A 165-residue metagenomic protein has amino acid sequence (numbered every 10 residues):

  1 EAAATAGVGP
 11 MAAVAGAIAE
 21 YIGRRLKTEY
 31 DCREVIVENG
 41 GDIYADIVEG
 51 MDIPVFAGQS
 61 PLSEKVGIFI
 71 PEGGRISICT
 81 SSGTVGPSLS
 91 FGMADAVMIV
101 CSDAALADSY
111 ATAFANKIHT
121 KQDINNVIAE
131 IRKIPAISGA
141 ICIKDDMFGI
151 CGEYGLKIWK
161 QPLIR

Functional and structural regions predicted by a protein language model:
E1-A3, V8, A12-I22, C32-V127 (+2 more regions): Conserved mixed alpha/beta catalytic, RNA-binding, or beta-rich assembly cores of soluble enzyme, regulatory
R33-E34, K121-C151: Flexible, glycine/charged-enriched surface loops at secondary-structure junctions
